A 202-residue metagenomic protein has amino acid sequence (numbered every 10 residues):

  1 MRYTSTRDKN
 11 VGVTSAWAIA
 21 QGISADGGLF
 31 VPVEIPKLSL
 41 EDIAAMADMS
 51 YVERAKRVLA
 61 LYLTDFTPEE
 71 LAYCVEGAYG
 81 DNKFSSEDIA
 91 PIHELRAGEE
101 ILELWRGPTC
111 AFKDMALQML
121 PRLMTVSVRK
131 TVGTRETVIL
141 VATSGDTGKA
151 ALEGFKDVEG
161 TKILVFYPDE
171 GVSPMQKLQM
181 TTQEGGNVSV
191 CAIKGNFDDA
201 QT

Functional and structural regions predicted by a protein language model:
M1-T202: PLP-dependent amino-acid enzyme catalytic core
